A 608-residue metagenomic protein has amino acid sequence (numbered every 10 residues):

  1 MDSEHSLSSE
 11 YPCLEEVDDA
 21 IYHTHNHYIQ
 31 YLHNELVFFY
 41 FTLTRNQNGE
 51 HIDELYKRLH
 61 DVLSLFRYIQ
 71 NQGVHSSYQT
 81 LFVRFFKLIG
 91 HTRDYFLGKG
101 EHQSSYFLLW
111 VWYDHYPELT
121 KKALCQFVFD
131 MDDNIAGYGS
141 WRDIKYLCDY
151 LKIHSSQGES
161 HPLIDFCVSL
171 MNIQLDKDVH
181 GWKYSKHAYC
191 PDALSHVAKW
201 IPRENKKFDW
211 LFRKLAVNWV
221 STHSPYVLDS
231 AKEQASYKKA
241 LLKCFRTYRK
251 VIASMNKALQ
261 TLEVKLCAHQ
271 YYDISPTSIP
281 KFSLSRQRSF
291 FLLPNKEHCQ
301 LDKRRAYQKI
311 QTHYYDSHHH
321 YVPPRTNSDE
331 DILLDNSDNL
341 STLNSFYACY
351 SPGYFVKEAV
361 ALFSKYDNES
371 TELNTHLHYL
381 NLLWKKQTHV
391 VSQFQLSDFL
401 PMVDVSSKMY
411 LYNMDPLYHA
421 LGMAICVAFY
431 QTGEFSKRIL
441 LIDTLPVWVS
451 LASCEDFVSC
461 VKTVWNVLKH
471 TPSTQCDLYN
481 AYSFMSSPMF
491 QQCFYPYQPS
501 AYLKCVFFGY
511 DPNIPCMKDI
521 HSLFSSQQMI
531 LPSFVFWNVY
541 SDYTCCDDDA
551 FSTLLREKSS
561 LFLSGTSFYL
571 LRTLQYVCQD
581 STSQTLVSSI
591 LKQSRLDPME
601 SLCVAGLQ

Functional and structural regions predicted by a protein language model:
M1-H419, Q431-Q608: Long lumenal/extracellular ectodomains of secretory and single-pass membrane proteins
